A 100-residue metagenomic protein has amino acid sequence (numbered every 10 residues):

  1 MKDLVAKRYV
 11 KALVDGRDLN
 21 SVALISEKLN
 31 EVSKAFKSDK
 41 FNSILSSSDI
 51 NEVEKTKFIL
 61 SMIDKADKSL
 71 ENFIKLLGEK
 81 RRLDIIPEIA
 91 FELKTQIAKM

Functional and structural regions predicted by a protein language model:
M1-M100: Elongated, mostly alpha-helical coiled-coil "stalk/stator" tethers of large membrane protein machines
